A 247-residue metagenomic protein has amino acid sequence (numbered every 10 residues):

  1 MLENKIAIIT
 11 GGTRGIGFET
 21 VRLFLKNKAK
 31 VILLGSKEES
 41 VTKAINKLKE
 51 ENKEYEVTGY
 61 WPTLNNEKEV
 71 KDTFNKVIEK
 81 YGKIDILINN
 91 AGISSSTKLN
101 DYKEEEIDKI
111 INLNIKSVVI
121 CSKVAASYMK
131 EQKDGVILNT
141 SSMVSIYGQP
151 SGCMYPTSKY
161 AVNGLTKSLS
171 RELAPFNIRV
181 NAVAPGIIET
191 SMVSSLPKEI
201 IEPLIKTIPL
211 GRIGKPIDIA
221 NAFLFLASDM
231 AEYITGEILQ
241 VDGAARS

Functional and structural regions predicted by a protein language model:
T13-G15: Conserved glycine-rich cofactor-binding loop
N27-K43: Conserved glycine-rich Rossmann-like NAD(P)H-binding loop of the short-chain dehydrogenase/reductase
K98-L99, E106-I111, V193, L204: Substrate-binding pocket helix/loop in short-chain dehydrogenase/reductase
S122, S158, T166: Active-site helix of classical SDR
S127, R171-P175, E232: Alpha-helical segment proximal to the catalytic Tyr-Lys
S142: Residue(s) in the substrate-gating loop at a strand-loop-helix junction that position the organic substrate next
Y147, L224, T235-S247: Short C-terminal tail/terminal secondary-structure segment of NAD(P)H-dependent dehydrogenase/reductase domains
